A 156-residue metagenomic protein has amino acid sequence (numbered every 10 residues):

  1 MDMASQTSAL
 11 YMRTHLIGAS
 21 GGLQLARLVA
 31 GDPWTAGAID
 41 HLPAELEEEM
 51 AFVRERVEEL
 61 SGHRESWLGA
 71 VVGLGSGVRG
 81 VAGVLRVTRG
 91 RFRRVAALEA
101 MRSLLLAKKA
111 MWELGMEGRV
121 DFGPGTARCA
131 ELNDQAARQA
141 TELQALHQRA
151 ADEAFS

Functional and structural regions predicted by a protein language model:
M1-A4, S156: Actinobacteria-biased recognition of intrinsically disordered, low-complexity terminal regions
M3-P33, R94-R119: Alpha-helical bundle segments that constitute or directly flank the non-heme di-iron/ferroxidase center
T7-H15, P33-E55, A97-A100, G125-A136: Alpha-helical scaffold segments that form or flank carboxylate-/histidine-based iron centers
S20-L23, R27, E47, A51-R54 (+2 more regions): Structural signal for well-ordered, non-membrane alpha-helices
A26, P33, V53, L60 (+4 more regions): Hydrophobic stripe of amphipathic alpha-helices that form coiled-coil interfaces
L28-W34, E58, G62, R86 (+2 more regions): Short, flexible helix-adjacent loops and helix caps
E59-R91: Carboxylate-rich helix-loop segments that flank metal/cofactor sites and access channels in metalloenzymes
L104-S156: Preference for long, well-ordered alpha-helical segments
